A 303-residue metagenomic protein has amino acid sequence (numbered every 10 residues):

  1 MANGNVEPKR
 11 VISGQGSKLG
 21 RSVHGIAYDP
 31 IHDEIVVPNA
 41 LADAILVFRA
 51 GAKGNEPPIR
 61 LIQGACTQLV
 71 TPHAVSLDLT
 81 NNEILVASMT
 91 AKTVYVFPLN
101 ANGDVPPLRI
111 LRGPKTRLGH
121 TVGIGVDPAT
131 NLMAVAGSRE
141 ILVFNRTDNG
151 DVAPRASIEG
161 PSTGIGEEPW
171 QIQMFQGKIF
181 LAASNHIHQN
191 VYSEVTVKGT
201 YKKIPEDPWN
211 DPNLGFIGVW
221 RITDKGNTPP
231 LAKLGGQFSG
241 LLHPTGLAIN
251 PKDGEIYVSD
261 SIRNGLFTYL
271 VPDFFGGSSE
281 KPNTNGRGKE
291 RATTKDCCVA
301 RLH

Functional and structural regions predicted by a protein language model:
M1-N5, F48-N55, F97-D104, V143-V152 (+2 more regions): Short loop/turn segments immediately following beta-strands, especially the blade-tip and inter-blade linker loops
N5-G14, E56-G64, V105-G113, V152-G160 (+3 more regions): Beta-propeller fold detector
V6, A42-A44, E56, A91-T93 (+7 more regions): A detector of repeated loop/turn-to-beta-strand junctions in beta-rich toroidal repeat architectures
Q15-H32, A65-E83, P114-L132, P161-G177 (+2 more regions): Beta-rich, blade/repeat-based domains predominating in secreted/periplasmic proteins but also intracellular
Y28-P30, V37-D43, L77-L79, I84-K92 (+7 more regions): Conserved beta-strand positions in repeat-built beta-propeller and related beta-rich domains
L111-P114, H120-L132, G137-V197: Eukaryotic tandem repeat interaction scaffolds
A183-L214, Y269, F274: Short, conserved, GDST-rich strand-edge loop motifs in beta-rich repeat architectures
T245-R291, D296-H303: Blade-level signature of beta-propeller repeat domains, shared across WD40, Kelch, NHL, RCC1 and BNR/Asp-box propellers
